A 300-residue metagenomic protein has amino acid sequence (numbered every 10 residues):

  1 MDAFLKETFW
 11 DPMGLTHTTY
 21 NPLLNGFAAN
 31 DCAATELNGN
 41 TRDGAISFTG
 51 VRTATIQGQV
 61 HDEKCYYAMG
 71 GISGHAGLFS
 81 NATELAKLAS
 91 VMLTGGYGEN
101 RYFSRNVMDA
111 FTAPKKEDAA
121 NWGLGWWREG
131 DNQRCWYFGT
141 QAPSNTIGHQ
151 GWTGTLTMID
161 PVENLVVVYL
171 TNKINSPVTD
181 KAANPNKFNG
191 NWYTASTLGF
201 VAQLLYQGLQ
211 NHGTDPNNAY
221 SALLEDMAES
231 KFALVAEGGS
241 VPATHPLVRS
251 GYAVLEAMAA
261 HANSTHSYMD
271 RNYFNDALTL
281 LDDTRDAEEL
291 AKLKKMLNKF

Functional and structural regions predicted by a protein language model:
M1-S144: Short, surface-exposed loop or secondary-structure junction motifs that flank catalytic or metal-binding residues
D2, L78, A82, T244 (+2 more regions): Solvent-exposed, acidic/flexible segments
A3, E7, A82-K87, P161-V162 (+2 more regions): A structural signal for well-ordered alpha-helical segments within the folded catalytic domains of diverse enzymes
T94-Y97, N106-V107, T112-A120, D131-R134 (+3 more regions): Short, gly/Ser/Thr-rich active-site loops of penicillin-recognizing serine hydrolases
G151-T153: Short, small/polar residue-rich loop motifs at catalytic or cofactor-binding pockets
T157-M158, N164-N172, P177: Short, well-ordered beta-strand elements
S221-L224, A228, Y252-A259, R271 (+3 more regions): Residue-level detector of alpha-helical secondary structure
